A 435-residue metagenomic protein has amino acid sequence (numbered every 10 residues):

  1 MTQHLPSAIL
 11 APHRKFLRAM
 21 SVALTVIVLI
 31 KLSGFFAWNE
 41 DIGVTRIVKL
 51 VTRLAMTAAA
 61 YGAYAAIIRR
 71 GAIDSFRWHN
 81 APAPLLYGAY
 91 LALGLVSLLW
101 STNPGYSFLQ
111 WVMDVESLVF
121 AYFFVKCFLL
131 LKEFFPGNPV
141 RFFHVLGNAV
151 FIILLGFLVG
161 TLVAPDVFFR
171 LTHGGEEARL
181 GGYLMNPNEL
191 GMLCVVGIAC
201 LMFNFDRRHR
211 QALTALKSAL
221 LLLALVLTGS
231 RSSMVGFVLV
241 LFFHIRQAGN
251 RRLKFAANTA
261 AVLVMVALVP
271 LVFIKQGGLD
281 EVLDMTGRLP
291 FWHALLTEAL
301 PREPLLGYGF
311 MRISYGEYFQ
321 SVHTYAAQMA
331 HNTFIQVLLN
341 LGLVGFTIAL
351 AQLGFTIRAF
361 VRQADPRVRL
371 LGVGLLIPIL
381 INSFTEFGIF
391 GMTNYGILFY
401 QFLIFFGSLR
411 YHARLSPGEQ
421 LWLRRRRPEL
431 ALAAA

Functional and structural regions predicted by a protein language model:
M1-R69, V96-W100, I379-S383: N-terminal signal-anchor transmembrane segment
L29, L370, G374-N382, I389-A435: Transmembrane alpha-helices of multi-pass inner-membrane enzymes
P82-Y90, P104-L129, R141-V150: Aromatic-anchored transmembrane helix interface
L91, L95, V140-T172, L184-A248 (+1 more regions): Alpha-helical transmembrane segments of multi-pass inner-membrane proteins
H144, R208-T214, V238-R246, R251-N258 (+2 more regions): Hydrophobic transmembrane alpha-helices and their immediate junctions
L155-A164, L227, I245-M285, L296-R302 (+2 more regions): A membrane-periplasm/extracellular boundary helix in multi-pass inner-membrane enzymes that assemble envelope glycans
L222, V226, S233, Y325-F360 (+1 more regions): A conserved mid-to-late transmembrane alpha helix and its immediate loop/hinge that forms the functional core
G278-T297, P301-L341, R362: Long extracytoplasmic/lumenal interhelical loops at the membrane interface of multi-pass membrane proteins
